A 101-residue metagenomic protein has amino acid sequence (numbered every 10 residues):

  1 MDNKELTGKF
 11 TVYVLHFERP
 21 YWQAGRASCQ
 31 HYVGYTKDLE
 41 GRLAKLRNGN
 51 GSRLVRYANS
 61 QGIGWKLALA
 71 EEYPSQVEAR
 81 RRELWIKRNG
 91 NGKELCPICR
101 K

Functional and structural regions predicted by a protein language model:
M1-G51, S60-E94, C99-K101: GIY-YIG nuclease catalytic motif and its immediate N-terminal context
L54-R56: A short linear hydrophobic-aromatic micro-motif
